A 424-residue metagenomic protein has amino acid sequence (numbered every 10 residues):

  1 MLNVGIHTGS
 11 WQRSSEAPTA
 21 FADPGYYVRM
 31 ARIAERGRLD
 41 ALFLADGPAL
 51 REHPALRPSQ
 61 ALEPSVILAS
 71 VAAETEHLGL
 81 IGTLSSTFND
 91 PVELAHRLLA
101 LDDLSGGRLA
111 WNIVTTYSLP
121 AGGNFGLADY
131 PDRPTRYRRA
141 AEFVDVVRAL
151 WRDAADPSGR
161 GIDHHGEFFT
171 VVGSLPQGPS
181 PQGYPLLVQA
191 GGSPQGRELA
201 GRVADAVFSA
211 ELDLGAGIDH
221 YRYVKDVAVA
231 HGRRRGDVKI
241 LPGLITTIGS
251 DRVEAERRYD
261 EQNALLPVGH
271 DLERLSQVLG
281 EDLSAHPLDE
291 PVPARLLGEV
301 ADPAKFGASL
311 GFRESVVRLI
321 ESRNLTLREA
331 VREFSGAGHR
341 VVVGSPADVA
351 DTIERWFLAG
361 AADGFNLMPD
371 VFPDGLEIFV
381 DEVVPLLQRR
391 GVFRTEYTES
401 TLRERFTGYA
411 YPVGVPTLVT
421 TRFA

Functional and structural regions predicted by a protein language model:
M1-L2, L42-L44, L78-L84, G107-I113 (+4 more regions): Hydrophobic faces of well-ordered beta-strands that scaffold small-molecule active sites in alpha/beta enzyme cores
M1-T19, G79, L119-G123, H165-P185 (+4 more regions): N-terminal small/glycine-rich loop or linker at the start of catalytic domains across soluble metabolic enzymes
M1-T75, S180-P185, E299-V300, T417-A424: N-terminal beta1-alpha1-beta2 module of alpha/beta enzyme domains
L2-A20, S86-G161, E211-R222, H231-K239 (+1 more regions): Flexible, glycine-rich active-site loops centered on histidine and acidic residues that chelate a metal or position
S10-G25, T83-V92, A128-Y130, P181-P194 (+2 more regions): Active-site mouth loops of central-metabolism enzymes
A34, R38, V71, L101 (+8 more regions): Conserved, mostly hydrophobic/aromatic
L175-A230: Long hydrophobic segments that form regular secondary structure
S309-P385: Substrate-recognition/cap regions that form aromatic- and gly/pro-loop-enriched pockets for small-molecule ligands
